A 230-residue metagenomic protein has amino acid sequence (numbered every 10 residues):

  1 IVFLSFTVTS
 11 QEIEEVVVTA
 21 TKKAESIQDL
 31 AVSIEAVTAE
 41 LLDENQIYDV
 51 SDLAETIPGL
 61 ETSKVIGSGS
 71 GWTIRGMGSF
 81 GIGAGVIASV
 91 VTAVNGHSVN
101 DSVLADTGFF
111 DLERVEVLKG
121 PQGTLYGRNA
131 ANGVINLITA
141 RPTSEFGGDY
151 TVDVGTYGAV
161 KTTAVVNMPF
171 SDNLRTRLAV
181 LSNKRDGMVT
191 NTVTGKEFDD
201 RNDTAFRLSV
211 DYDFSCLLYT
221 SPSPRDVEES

Functional and structural regions predicted by a protein language model:
I13-N45, L53, S70-W72, V90: N-terminal periplasmic "start-of-domain" segments of outer-membrane beta-barrel proteins
I34, L42, A54, V115-G120 (+2 more regions): Non-catalytic regulatory/gating segments with a bias toward low-complexity or hydrophobic composition
S51, E55-H97: Extracytoplasmic beta-strand/coil segments of soluble accessory domains associated with Gram-negative outer-membrane
D52, T73-R75, N136, V165 (+1 more regions): Outer-membrane beta-barrel architecture
I82-G83, S89-V90, N95-P121: Short acidic/polar hinge/loop motifs at secondary-structure boundaries that mediate gating or recognition
I87-S89, D101, F110-E113, T124-F206 (+1 more regions): Outer-membrane beta-barrel translocator/receptor signature
Y219-S230: Single conserved hydrophobic/aromatic residue that forms the stacking wall/gate of nucleotide- or nucleobase-binding
